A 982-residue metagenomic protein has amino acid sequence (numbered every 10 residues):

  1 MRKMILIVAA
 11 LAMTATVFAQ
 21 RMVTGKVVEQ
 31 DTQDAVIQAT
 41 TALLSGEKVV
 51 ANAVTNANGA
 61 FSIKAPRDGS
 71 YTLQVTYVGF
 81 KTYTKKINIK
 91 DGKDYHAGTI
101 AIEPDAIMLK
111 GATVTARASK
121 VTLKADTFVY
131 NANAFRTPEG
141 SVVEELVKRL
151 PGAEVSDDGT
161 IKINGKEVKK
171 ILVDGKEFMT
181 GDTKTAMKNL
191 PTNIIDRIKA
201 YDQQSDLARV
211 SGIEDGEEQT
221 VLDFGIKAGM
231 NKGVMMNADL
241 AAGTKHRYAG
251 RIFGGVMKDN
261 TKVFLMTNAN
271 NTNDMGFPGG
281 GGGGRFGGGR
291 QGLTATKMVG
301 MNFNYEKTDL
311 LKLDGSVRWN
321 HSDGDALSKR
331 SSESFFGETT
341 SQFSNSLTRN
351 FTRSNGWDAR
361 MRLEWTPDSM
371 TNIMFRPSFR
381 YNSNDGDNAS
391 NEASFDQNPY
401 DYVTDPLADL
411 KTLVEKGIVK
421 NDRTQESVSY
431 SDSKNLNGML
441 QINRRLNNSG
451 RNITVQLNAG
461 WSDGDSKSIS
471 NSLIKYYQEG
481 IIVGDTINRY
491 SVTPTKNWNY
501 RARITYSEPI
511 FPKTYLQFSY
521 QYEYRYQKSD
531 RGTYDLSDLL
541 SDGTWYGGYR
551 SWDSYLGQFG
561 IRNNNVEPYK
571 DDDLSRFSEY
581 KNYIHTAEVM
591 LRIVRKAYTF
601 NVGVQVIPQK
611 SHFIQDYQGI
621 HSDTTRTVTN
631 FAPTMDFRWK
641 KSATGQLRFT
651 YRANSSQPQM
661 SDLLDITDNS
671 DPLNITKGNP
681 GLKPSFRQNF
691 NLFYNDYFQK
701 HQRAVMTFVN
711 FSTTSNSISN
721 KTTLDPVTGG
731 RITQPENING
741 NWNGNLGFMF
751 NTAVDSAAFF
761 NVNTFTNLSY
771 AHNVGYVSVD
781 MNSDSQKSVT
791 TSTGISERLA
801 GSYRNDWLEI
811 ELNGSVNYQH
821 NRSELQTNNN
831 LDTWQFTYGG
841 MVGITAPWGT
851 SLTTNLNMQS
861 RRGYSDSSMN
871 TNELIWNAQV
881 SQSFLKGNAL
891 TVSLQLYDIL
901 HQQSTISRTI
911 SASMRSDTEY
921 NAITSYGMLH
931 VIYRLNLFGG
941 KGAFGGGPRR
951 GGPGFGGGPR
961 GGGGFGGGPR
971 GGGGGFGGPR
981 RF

Functional and structural regions predicted by a protein language model:
V8, G181, Q204-Y248, N260-F982: Primarily recognizes Gram-negative and organellar outer-membrane beta-barrels
V27, T127-R149, K162-I163, V173-F178 (+3 more regions): Short, polar/charged loop or turn motifs at beta-strand boundaries
V28-D31, A39-A42, T76-F80, K90 (+5 more regions): Short, acidic, small-residue-rich periplasmic hinge/interaction motif at the N-terminus of Gram-negative outer-membrane
V36-I37, S62-S70: Short Pro-Gly-centered beta-turn/loop motif in secreted/extracellular proteins
S45-K48, S70-K86: A short, solvent-exposed loop/turn motif at the edges and junctions of modular extracellular/periplasmic domains
G46-A60: Short, acidic Ser/Thr/Gly-rich low-complexity loop/linker segments typical of extracellular and cell-surface proteins
N56-A65, T160, A186: Short, surface-exposed beta-strand/beta-hairpin micro-motifs centered on an aromatic residue
T160-A208, V221-A228: Periplasmic plug
